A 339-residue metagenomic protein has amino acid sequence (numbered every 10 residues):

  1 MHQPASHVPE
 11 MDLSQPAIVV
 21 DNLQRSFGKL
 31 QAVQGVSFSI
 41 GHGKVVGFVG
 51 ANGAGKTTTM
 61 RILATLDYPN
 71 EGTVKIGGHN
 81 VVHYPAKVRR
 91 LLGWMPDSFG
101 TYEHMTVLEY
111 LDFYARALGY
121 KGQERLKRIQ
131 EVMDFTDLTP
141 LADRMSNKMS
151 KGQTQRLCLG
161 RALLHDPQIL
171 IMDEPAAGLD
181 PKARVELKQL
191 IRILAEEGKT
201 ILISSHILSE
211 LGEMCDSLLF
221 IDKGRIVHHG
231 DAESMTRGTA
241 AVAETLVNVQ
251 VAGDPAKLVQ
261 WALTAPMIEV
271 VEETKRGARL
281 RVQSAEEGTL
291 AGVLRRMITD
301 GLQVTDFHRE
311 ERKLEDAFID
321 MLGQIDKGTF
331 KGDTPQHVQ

Functional and structural regions predicted by a protein language model:
M1-Q24, Q324-Q339: ABC-family P-loop ATPase nucleotide-binding domain
Q15-I18, R25-K223, V227-H228: ABC transporter nucleotide-binding domains
H83, S284-A285, R309: Structural signature of the histidine kinase catalytic ATP-binding subdomain
K188-S284: ABC transporter nucleotide-binding domain
W261-A265, V293-R296, D300: Generic non-transmembrane alpha-helical segments
V271-E272, Q303-E310: Conserved short beta-strand edge segments in small beta-sheet-based binding/regulatory domains
F318: Residue-level signature of catalytic and energy-coupling elements of molecular machines, predominantly ATP/GTP-dependent
